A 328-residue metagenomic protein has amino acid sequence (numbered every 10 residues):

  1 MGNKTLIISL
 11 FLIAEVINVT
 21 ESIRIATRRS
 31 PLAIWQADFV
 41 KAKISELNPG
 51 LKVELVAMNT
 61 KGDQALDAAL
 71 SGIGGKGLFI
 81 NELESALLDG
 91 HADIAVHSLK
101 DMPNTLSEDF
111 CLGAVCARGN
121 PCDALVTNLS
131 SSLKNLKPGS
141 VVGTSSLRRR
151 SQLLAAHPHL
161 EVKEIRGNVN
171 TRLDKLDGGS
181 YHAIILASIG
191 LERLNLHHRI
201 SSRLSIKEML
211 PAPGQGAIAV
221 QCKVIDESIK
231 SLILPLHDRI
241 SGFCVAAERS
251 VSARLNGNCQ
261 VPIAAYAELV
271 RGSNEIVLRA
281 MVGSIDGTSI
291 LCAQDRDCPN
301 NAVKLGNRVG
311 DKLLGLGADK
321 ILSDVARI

Functional and structural regions predicted by a protein language model:
I7-N18: Short, Lys/Arg-enriched N-terminal segments with co-localized hydrophobic residues within the first ~10-30 amino acids
T20-A65, G72, I80, L99 (+1 more regions): Small-molecule-sensing regulatory modules
A69-H91: Short, structured active-site "lid" loops
S85-A86, H97, M102-S107: Extracytoplasmic loops/domains of multi-pass membrane proteins
D93-I94, A183: Short, Asp-centered acidic motifs that coordinate Mg2+ and/or phosphate in catalytic or ligand-binding sites
L99-K100, E108-L160: A conserved helix-loop-strand patch within extracytoplasmic ligand-binding domains of the periplasmic binding
